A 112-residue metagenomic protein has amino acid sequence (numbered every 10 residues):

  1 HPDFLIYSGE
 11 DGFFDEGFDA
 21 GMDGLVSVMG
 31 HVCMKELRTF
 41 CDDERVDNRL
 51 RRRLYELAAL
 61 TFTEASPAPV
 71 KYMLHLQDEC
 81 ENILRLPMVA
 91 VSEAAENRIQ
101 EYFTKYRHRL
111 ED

Functional and structural regions predicted by a protein language model:
H1-E64: Catalytic alpha/beta core domains of metabolic enzymes, predominantly
E16, E36-T39, P69-Y72, R98-E101: Alpha-helical scaffold segments in soluble metabolic enzymes
R53-V89: Conserved short secondary-structure transition element at the edge of the structured enzyme core that lines
E79-D112: Flexible C-terminal active-site loop/helix
